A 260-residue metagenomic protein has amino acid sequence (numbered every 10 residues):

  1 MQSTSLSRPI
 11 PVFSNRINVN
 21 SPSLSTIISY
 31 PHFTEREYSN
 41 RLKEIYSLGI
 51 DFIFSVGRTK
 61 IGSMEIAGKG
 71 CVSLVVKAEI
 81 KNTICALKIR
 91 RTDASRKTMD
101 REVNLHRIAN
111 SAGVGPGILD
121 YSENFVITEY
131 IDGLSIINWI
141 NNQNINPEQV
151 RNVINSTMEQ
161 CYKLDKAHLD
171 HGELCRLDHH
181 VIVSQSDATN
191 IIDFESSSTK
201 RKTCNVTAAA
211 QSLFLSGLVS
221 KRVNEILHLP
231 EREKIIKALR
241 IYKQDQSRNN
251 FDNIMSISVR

Functional and structural regions predicted by a protein language model:
Q2-M64, I254-V259: Juxta-kinase regulatory segment immediately upstream of eukaryotic protein kinase catalytic domains
S39, S47-D100, R107: ATP-binding glycine-rich loop module of kinase domains
I89-S122, N152, L213: A conserved alpha-helical element in kinase catalytic cores
R90-T92, M158, Y162, R176: Catalytic phosphate/metal-binding cores of nucleic-acid and nucleotide-processing enzymes, i.e., regions that mediate
V114-N155: Conserved structural core of kinase catalytic domains
C161-G172: Protein kinase catalytic-loop region centered on the HRD/HxD motif
E173, S184-R260: C-lobe/activation-segment region of protein kinase-like
D178-V183: Hydrophobic residue at the +6 position relative to the catalytic HRD Asp in the kinase catalytic loop
